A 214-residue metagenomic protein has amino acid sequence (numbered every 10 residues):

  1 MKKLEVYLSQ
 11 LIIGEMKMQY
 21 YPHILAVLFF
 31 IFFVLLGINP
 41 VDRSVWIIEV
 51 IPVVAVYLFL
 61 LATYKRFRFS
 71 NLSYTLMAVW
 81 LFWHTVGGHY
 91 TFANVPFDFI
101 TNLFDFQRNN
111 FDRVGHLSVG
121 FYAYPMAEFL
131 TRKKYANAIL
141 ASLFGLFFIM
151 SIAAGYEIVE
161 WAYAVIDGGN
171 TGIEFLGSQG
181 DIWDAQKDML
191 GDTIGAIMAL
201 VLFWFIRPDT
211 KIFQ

Functional and structural regions predicted by a protein language model:
K3-G14: Short, positively charged and aromatic/hydrophobic N-terminal segments
G14-A26: N-terminal membrane topogenic signal
L25, V53, S73, A141-G145 (+2 more regions): Residue-level signature of transmembrane alpha-helical entry/exit and packing/kink sites in multi-pass membrane
L28-F121: "…centered on the first transmembrane helix and the immediately adjacent amphipathic helix/loop
L36, M77-G87, Y124, E128 (+1 more regions): Alpha-helical transmembrane segments of multi-pass membrane proteins
V45-W46, N94-F97, F111, I158-T193: Interfacial helix-loop-helix junctions of multi-pass membrane proteins
A55-Y64, S118-K134, V165-G169, L190-R207: Membrane-interfacial alpha-helical segments at the cytosolic side of multi-pass membrane proteins
Y135-M150: Internal alpha-helical transmembrane segments of multi-pass membrane proteins
